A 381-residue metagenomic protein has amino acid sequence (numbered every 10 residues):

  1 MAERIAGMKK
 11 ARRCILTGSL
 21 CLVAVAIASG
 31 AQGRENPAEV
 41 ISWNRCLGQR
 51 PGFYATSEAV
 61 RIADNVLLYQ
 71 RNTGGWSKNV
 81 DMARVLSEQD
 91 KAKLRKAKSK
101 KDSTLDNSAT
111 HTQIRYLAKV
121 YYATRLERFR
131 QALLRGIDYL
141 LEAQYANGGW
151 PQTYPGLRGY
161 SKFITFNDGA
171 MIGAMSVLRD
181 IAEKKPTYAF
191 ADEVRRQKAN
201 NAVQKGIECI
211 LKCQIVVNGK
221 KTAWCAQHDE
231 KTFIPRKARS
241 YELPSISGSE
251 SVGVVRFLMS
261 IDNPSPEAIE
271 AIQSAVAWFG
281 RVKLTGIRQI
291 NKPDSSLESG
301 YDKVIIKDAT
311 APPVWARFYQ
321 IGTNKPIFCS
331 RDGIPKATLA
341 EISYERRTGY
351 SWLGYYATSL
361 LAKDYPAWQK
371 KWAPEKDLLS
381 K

Functional and structural regions predicted by a protein language model:
M1-R12: N-terminal secretory signal peptides that target proteins for export/translocation
T17-A26: Bacterial N-terminal signal peptides
V25-E35: Bacterial Sec-dependent signal peptides at the C-terminal "C-region" and cleavage site
G33-I62, D180-K205, K231-A238, E242 (+1 more regions): Terminal, non-catalytic domain-edge segments
T56, V60-H111, Y116: N-terminal carbohydrate-binding/catalytic regions of secreted carbohydrate-active enzymes
I62-G74, A132-G149, N200-G219, A271-R288: Long, well-ordered core segments of solenoidal/helical folds
M82-L105, G149-F166, K231-L243: A cross-kingdom feature marking solvent-exposed beta-strand/loop segments within repeated, beta-rich binding/scaffold
R130, L134-I137, L141, R158-Q214 (+1 more regions): Eukaryote-skewed repeat-based solenoidal scaffolds used as protein-protein interaction platforms, primarily
